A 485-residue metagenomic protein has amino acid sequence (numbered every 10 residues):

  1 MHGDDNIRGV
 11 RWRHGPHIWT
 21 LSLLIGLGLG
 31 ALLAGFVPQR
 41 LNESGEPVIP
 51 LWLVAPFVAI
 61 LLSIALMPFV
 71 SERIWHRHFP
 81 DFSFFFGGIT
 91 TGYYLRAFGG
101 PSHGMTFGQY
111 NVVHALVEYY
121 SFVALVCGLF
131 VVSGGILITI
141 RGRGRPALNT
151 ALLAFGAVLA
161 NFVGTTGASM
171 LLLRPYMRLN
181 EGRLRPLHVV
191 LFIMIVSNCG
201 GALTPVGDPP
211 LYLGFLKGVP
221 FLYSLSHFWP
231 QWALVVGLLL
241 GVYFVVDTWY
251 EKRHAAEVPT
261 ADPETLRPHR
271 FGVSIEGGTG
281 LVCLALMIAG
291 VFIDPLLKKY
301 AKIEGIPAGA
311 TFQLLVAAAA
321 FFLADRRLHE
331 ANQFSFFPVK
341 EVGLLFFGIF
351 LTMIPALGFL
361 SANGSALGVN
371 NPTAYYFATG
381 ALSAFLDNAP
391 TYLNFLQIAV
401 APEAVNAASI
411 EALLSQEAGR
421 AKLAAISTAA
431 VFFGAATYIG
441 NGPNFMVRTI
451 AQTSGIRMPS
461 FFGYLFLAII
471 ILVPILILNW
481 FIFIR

Functional and structural regions predicted by a protein language model:
M1-Q39, E43-L53, F57, G88-I89 (+3 more regions): Intrinsically disordered, low-complexity non-transmembrane regions of multi-pass membrane transporters
I18-S22, G26-L41, L203, L213 (+2 more regions): Juxtamembrane and boundary regions of transmembrane helices in multi-pass small-molecule transporters and channels
L33-E43, F69-R73, T91-Y119, F130-A147 (+4 more regions): Transmembrane alpha-helix boundary signature
V48, S63-F82, H114, I140-G144 (+3 more regions): Flexible hinge motifs at transmembrane-helix junctions and intramembrane kinks/re-entrant loops in multi-pass membrane
W52-I64, H78-Y94, Y119-L129, E276-L286 (+2 more regions): Hydrophobic mid-bilayer segments of alpha-helices in multi-pass membrane transport proteins, especially secondary
T91-L95, A160, L171-L184, H188-V190 (+5 more regions): Membrane-interfacial helix-loop connectors
H114-V126, Y223-V242, A301-L315, F377-A384 (+1 more regions): Alpha-helical transmembrane segments
L284-P402: Transmembrane helical segments that form the transport core of multi-pass membrane transport proteins
